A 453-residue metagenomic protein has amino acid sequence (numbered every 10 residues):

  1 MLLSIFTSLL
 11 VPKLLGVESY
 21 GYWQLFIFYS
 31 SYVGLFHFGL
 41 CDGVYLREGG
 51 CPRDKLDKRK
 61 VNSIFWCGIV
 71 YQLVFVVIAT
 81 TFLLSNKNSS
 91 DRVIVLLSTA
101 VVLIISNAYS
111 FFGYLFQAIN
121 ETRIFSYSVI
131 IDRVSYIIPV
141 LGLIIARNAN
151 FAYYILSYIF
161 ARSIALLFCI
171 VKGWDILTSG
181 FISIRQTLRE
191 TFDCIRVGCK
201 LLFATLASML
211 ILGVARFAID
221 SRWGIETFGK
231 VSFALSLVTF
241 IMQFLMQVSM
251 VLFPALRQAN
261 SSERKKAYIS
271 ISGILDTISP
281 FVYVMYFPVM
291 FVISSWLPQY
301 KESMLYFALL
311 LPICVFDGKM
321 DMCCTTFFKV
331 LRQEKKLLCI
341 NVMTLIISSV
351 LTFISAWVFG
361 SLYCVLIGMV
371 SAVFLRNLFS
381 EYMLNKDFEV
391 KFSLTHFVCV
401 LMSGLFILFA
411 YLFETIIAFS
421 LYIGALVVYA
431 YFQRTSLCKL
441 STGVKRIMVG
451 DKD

Functional and structural regions predicted by a protein language model:
M1-G39, V102, C199-D220, I225 (+3 more regions): Signature of the first transmembrane helix
S31, L73-V74, N88-F112, I164 (+4 more regions): Alpha-helical transmembrane segments of multi-pass membrane proteins
H37-R53, V238-L275, T325-V330: Helix-loop junctions and terminal segments of transmembrane helices in multi-pass membrane transport/translocation
D42, N62-S89, G142, L167 (+3 more regions): Alpha-helical transmembrane segments of multi-pass membrane transport and lipid-handling proteins
I105-I131, P312-M343, Y382-F388: Membrane-interface junctions at transmembrane-helix termini in multi-pass inner-membrane proteins
Y127-I176, V342-F353, S361-M383, S420-F432: Hydrophobic alpha-helical transmembrane segments
F151-Y158, L167-L212, V251, A255-K265 (+2 more regions): Interhelical loop/hinge segments that connect adjacent transmembrane helices in multipass membrane
A410-D453: Membrane-proximal transmembrane or re-entrant/amphipathic helices at the cytosolic face
